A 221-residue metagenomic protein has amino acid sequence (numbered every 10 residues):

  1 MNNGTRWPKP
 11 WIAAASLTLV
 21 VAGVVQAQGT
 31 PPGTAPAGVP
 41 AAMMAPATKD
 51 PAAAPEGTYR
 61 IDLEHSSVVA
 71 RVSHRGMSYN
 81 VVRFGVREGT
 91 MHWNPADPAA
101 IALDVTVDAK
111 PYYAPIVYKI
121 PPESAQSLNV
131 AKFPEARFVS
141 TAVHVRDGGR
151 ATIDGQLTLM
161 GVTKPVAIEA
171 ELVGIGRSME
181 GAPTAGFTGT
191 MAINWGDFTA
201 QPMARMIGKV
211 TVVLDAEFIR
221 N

Functional and structural regions predicted by a protein language model:
N2-A13: Bacterial N-terminal signal peptides that target proteins for export
A13-A22: Bacterial N-terminal signal peptides
V24-Q26: Sec/Tat signal peptide C-region and signal peptidase I cleavage site
Q28-N221: Low-complexity, acidic/polar, glycine-enriched regions of mature
